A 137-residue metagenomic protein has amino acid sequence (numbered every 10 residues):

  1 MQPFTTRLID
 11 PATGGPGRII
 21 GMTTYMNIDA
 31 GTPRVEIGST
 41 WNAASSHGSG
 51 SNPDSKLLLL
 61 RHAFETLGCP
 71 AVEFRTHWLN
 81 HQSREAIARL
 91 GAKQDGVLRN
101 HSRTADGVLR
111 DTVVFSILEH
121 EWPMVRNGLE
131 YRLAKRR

Functional and structural regions predicted by a protein language model:
M1-S49, H62, T66, S102 (+1 more regions): GNAT-family acyltransferases
P33-V35, V72, A92: Conserved active-site beta-strand-loop modules that form the wall/rim of enzyme catalytic pockets and either contain
G48-A63, E85: Conserved acetyl-CoA-binding loop-helix of GNAT-fold acetyltransferases
E65-R75: Conserved GNAT acetyl-CoA-binding A-motif
F74-R84: Conserved beta-strand-loop-alpha-helix junction that forms the acyl-donor binding cleft
R75, K93-V108: Conserved catalytic-core motifs of GNAT/GCN5-like acyltransferases
R84-E85, P123: Alpha-helical elements of the RecA-like P-loop NTPase motor core of helicases
